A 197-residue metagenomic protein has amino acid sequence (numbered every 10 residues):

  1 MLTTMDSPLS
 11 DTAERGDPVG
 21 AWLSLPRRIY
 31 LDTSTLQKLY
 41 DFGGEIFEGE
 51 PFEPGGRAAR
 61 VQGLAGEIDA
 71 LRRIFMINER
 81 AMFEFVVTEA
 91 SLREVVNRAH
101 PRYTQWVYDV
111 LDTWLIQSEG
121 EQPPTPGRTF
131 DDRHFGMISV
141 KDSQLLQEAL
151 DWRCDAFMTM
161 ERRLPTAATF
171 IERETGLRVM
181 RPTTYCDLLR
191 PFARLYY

Functional and structural regions predicted by a protein language model:
L2-W22, G43-E53, F135, L146 (+1 more regions): Acidic, PIN/NYN-like endoribonuclease modules and their adjacent C-terminal/linker elements
D6-P8, V61-L64, D132-I138: Short, flexible loop segments at the rims of nucleotide/cofactor-binding pockets, characterized by
P26-I29: Residues that mark the start of a beta-strand
L31, L36-H100: PIN/NYN-family metal-dependent endoribonuclease catalytic core
T35, S91, Q144-L145, R163-L164: Alpha-helix capping/helix-boundary segments
A90, E94, D109-G136: Acidic catalytic patch
N97, T104-V107: Short, contiguous, well-structured surface segments enriched in hydrophobic/aromatic residues
K141: Acidic donor-binding loop at a coil-to-helix junction in glycosyltransferase catalytic cores that engages
